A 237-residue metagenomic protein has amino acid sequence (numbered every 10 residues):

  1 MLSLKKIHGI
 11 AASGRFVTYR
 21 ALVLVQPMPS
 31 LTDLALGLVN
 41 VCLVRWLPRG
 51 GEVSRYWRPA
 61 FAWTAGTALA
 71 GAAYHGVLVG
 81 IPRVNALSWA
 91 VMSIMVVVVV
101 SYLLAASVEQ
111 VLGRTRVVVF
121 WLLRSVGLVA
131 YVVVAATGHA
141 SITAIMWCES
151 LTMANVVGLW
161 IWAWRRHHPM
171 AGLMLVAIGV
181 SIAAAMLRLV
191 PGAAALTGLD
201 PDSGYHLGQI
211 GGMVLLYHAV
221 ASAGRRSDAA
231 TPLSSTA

Functional and structural regions predicted by a protein language model:
L2-T64, A72-M92, V97-A237: Polytopic alpha-helical membrane-helix bundles and their juxtamembrane interface segments in multi-pass membrane
L69: Conserved phosphate-interacting/catalytic interface
